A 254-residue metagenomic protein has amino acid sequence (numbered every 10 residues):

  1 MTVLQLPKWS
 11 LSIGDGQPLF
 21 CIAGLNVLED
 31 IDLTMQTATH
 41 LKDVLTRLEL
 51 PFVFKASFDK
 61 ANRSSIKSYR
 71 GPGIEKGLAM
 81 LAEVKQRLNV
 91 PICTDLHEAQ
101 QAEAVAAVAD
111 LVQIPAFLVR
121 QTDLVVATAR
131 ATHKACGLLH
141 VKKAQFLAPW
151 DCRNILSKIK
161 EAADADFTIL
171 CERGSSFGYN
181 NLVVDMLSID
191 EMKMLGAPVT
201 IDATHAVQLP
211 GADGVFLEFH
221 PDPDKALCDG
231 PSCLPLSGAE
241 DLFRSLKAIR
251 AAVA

Functional and structural regions predicted by a protein language model:
M1-C21, A79, A251-A254: N-terminal amphipathic alpha-helix/helix-capping segment at the start of soluble metabolic enzymes
P18-I22, P51-K55, N89-C93, D110-L111 (+4 more regions): Structural preference for beta-strand elements that scaffold enzyme active sites
C21, L25-T34, F52-I74, H220-P231: Glycine-rich, proline-tolerant flexible connector loops at the mouths of alpha/beta enzymes
L25-L28, S57-A61, H97-A99, F117 (+4 more regions): Active-site beta-loop-alpha junctions enriched in small/polar residues
T34-A38, K42, Q101-A102, A106-F117 (+4 more regions): A short alpha/beta connector and helix-capping loop motif
L41-L48, K67-C93, T128-L138, S188-G196 (+2 more regions): Alpha-helix-loop-beta-strand connector modules within alpha/beta enzyme cores
G71-G73, R87-Q101, D110-L124, G137-P149 (+1 more regions): Catalytic beta/alpha-barrel core
A131-F219: Catalytic alpha/beta core domains of metabolic enzymes, predominantly
